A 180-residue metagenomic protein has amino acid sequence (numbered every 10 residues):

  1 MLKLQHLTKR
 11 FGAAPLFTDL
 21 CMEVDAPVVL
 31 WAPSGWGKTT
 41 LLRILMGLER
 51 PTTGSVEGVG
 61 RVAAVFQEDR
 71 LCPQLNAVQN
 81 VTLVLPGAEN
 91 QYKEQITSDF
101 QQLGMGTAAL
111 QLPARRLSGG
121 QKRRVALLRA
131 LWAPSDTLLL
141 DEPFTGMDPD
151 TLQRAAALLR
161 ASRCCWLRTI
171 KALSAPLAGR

Functional and structural regions predicted by a protein language model:
P33, V62-R70, L75, I170-K171: ABC ATPase nucleotide-binding domain signature
M46: Helix-to-loop junction immediately C-terminal to a conserved catalytic motif
L75-G87, Q95: Q-loop/switch helix immediately C-terminal to the Walker
K93-A109: Conserved ABC ATPase "signature" region
P113-L117, Q121: Conserved ABC ATPase signature
L127: Hydrophobic anchor residue at the start of the ABC signature
A133-P134, R160: Conserved signature/switch motifs of ABC ATPase nucleotide-binding domains
L138-E142: Catalytic Walker B motif of ABC-type/P-loop ATPase nucleotide-binding domains
